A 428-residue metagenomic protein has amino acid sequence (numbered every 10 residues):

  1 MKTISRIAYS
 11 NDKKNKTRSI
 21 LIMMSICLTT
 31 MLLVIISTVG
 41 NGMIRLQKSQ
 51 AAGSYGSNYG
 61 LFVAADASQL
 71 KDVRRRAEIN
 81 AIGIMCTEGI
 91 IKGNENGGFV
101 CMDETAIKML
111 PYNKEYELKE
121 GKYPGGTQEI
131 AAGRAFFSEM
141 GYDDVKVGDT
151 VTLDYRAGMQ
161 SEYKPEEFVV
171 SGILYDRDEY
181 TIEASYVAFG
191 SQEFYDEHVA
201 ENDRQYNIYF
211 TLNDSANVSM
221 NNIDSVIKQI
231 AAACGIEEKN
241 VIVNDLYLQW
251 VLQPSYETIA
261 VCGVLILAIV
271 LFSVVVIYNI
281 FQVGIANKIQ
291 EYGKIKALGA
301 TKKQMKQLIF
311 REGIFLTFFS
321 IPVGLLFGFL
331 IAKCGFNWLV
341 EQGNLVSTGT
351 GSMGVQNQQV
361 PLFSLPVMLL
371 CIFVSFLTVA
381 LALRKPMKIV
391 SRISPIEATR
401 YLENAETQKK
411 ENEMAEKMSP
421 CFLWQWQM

Functional and structural regions predicted by a protein language model:
M1-I20, N287-G293, T301-Q304, A332-M368 (+1 more regions): Feature of multi-pass inner-membrane transport and sensor proteins that recognizes transmembrane helices together
K16-I44, Q253-K294, G313-F327, V367-L377: Hydrophobic alpha-helical transmembrane segments of multi-pass inner-membrane transport and secretion
I35-S54, K333-E341: Sec-dependent signal peptide cleavage junction
N41, R45-Q249: Basic-flanked hydrophobic alpha-helices used for secretion and membrane insertion
E139, V283, K294-I295, L308: Short alpha-helical segment immediately N-terminal to, or the first helix within, an HTH/HTH-like DNA-binding domain
Q229-N244, V283-N287, G324-N337: Alpha-helical transmembrane segments of integral membrane proteins, especially early/N-terminal helices
L298-G335: Transmembrane alpha-helical interface segments in multi-pass membrane proteins
